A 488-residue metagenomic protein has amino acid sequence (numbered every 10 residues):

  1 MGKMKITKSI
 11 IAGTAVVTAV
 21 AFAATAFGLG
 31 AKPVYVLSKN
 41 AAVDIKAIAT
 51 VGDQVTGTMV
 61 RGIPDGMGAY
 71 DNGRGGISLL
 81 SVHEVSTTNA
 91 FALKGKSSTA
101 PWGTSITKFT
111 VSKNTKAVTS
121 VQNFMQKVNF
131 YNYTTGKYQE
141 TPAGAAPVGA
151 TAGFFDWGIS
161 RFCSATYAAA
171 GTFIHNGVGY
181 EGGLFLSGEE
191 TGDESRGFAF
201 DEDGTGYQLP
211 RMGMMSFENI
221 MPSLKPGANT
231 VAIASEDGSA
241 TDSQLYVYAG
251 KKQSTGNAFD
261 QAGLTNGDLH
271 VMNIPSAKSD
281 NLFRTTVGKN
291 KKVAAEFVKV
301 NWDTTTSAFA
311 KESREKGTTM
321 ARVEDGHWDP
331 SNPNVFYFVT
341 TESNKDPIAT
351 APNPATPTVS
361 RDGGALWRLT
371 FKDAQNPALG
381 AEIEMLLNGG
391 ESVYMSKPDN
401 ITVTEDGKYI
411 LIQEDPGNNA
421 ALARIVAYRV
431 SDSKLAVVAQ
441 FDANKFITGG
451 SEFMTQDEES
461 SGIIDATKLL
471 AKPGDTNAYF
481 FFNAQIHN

Functional and structural regions predicted by a protein language model:
G2-F27: Gram-negative bacterial Sec-dependent N-terminal signal peptides
L29-N488: Conserved small-residue
